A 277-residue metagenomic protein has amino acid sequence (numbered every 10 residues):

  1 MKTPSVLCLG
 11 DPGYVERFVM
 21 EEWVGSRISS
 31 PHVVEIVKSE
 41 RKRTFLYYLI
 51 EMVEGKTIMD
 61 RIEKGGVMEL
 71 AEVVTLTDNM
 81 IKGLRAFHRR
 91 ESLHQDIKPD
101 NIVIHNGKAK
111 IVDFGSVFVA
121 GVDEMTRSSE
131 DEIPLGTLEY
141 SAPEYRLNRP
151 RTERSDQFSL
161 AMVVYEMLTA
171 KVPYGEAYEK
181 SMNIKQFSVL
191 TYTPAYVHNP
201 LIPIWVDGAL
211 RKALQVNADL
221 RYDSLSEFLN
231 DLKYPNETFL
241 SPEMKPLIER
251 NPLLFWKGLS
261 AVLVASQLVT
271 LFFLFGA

Functional and structural regions predicted by a protein language model:
K2-L7: Conserved beta3-strand ATP-binding lysine motif
C8-R27: AlphaC helix of the eukaryotic protein kinase fold
S39: Activation-segment/catalytic-loop signature of the eukaryotic protein kinase fold
R43-T57: Conserved short submotifs of the Hanks-type protein kinase catalytic core that shape the nucleotide-binding pocket
I58-M68: AlphaC helix of the protein kinase catalytic domain
L76-T77: Activation segment signature within eukaryotic-like protein kinase domains
K82-S92: Protein kinase catalytic-loop region centered on the HRD/HxD motif
E139-F239: C-terminal lobe helix-coil module of Hanks-type protein kinase domains
